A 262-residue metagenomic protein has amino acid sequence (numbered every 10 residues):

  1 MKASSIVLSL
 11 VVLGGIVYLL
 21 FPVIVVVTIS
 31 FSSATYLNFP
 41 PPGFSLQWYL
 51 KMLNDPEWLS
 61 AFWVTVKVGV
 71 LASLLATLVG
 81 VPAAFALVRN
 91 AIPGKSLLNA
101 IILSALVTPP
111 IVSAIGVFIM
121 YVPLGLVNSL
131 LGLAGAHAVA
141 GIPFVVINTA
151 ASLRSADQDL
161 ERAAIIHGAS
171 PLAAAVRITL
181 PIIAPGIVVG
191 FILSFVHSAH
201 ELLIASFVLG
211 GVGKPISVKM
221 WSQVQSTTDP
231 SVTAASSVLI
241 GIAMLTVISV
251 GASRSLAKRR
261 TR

Functional and structural regions predicted by a protein language model:
M1-S5, A34, Y49-E57, S198-S249: Interhelical loop and adjacent transmembrane-helix boundary motif in polytopic membrane transport permeases
M1-S5, V70-I102, I119, A175 (+1 more regions): Transmembrane-helix boundary motif in ABC transporter permease subunits
M1-V11, F21, G94, A150-E161 (+3 more regions): C-terminal transmembrane helix and the adjacent membrane-cytosol boundary/short C-terminal tail of inner/organellar
I16-V23, L74, L98, A138-V139 (+3 more regions): Transmembrane alpha-helices
F21-P56, S206-G211, R262: Short membrane-interfacial helix/loop motifs at transmembrane-helix boundaries
L37, P41, L46, K95 (+3 more regions): Membrane-interfacial helix termini and adjacent extracytoplasmic/periplasmic loops of multi-pass transporters
L59, W63, K67-V79, A83 (+5 more regions): Hydrophobic alpha-helical transmembrane segments of multipass integral membrane proteins, especially permease/channel
F62, L87, S104, D159-H167 (+1 more regions): Short hydrophobic faces within alpha-helices
